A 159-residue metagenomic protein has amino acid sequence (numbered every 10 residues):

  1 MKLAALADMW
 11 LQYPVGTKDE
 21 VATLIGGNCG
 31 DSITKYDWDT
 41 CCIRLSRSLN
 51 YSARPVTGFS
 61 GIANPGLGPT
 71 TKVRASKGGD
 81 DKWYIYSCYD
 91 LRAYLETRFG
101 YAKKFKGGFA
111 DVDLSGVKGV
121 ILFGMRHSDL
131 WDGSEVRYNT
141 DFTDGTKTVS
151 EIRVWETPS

Functional and structural regions predicted by a protein language model:
M1-K72: N-terminal capping segments
C41, V117, M125-H127, T148-E151: Residues that flank catalytic or metal-binding motifs in active/ligand-binding sites
G58, F123-G124, V154-T157: Surface-exposed beta-strand edges and flanking loops
N64-T143: ...with weaker cross-activation on analogous glycine-rich loops/strands in unrelated enzymes
R137-S159: Low-complexity, Gly/Ser/Thr/Pro-rich intrinsically disordered linker/tail segments
